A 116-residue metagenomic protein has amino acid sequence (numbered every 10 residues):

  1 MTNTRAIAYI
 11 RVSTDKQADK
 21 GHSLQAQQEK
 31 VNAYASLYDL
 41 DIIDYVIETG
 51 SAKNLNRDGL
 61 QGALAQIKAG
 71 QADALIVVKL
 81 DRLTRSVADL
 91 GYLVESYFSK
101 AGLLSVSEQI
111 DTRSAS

Functional and structural regions predicted by a protein language model:
M1-S116: Short, structured surface patches at the beginning of a domain
